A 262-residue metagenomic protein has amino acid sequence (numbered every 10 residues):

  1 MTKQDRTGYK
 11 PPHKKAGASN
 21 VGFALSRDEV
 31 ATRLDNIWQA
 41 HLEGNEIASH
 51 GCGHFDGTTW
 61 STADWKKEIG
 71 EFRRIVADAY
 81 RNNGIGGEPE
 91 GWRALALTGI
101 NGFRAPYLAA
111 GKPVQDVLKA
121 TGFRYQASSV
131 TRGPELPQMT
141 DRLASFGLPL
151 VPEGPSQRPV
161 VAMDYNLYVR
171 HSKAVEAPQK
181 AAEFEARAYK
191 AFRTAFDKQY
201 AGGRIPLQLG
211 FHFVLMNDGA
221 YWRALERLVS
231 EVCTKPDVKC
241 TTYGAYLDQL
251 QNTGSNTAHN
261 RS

Functional and structural regions predicted by a protein language model:
M1-E46, G53-D56, I75, G84-D116 (+5 more regions): Active-site beta->alpha N-cap acidic-glycine motif
P12-N20, A24-L25, P89-G203, G254-R261: Active-site-adjacent pocket scaffolds in enzyme catalytic domains
S26-L34, K66-G70, E185-T194, W222-E231: Well-ordered, non-membrane alpha-helical segments in soluble/globular domains
G44, L143, R204-Q208: Structural motif
G51-G53, S129, L150, F213: A mature extracytoplasmic/lumenal domain signature
T59-A63, G219-W222: Short, solvent-exposed loop/turn segments at secondary-structure boundaries
W65-A79: An active-site-proximal "capping" alpha-helix that borders the catalytic cofactor pocket
Y125-P137, R193-S262: C-terminal domain-boundary segment and adjacent tail
